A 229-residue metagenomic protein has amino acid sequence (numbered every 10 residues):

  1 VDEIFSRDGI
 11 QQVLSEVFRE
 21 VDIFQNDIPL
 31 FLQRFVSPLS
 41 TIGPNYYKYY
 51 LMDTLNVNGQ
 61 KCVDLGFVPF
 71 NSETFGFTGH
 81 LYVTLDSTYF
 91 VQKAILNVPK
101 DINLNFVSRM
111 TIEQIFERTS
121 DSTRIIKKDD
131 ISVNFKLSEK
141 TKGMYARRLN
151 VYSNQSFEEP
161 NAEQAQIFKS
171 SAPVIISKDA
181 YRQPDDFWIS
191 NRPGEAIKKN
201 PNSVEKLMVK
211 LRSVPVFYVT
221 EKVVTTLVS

Functional and structural regions predicted by a protein language model:
V1-D64, V68-G76, F135-S229: Structured extracytoplasmic
Y47-M52, T78-H80, N97-P99, T111-E113: Short structured motifs
N58-G66, F90-I95, T123-K128: Short, hydrophobic/aromatic-rich segments at coil-to-beta transitions
F70, L96-I102, D130-S138: Short, solvent-exposed aromatic-acidic interface loops
L81-L85, T111-D121: Extended lipid/amphipathic-ligand handling interfaces
L85-K93, S229: Surface-exposed extracellular loop regions of Gram-negative outer-membrane beta-barrel proteins
Q92, E117-T123, V151-S153: Extended, regular secondary-structure scaffolds
F116, R124-Y145: Active-site/pore-lining binding-face segments in mid-to-C-terminal subdomains
